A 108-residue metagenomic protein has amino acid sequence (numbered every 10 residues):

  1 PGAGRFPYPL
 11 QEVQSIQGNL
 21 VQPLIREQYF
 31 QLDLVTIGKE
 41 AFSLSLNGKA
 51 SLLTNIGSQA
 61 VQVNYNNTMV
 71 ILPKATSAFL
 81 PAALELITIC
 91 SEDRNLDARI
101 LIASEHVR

Functional and structural regions predicted by a protein language model:
P1-G4, G48, I71, T88-S91: A generic "cationic amphipathic patch" detector
P1-N47: C-terminal amphipathic alpha-helical segment
L24-E27, N55, N64, P81 (+1 more regions): A generic structural signal for short, solvent-exposed coil/turn residues that cap or connect secondary-structure
D33-V35, L53, L101: Conserved hydrophobic/aromatic positions in well-ordered beta-strands
I37-N67, K74-A75: Glycine- and acidic-residue-biased ligand/ion/polar-headgroup-sensing regions
M69, A82-R108: Ligand-binding loop in jelly-roll beta-barrel domains
